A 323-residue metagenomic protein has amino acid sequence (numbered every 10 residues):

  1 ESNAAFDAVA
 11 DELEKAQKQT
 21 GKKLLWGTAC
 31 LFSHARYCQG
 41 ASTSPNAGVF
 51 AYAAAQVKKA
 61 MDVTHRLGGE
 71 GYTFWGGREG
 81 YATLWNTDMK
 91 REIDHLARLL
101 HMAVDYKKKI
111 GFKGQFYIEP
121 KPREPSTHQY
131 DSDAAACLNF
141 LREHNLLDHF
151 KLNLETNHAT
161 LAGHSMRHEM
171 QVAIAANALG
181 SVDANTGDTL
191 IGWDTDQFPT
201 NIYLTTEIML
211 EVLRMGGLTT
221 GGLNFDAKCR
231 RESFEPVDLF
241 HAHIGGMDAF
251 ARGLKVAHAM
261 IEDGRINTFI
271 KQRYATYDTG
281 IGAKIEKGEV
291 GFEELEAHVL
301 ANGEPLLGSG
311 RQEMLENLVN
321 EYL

Functional and structural regions predicted by a protein language model:
E1-N3: N-terminal substrate-binding region of glycoside hydrolase catalytic domains
A8-K23, A35-K151, D263, A275-I281 (+1 more regions): Active-site acidic/histidine proton-transfer and metal-coordination neighborhood in alpha/beta enzyme cores
L24-C30, A53, F74-W75, N177-T186 (+1 more regions): Non-cysteine beta-strand/loop elements that form the S-adenosyl-L-methionine
A29-F32, G77-E79, E119-P125, K151-L161 (+2 more regions): Active-site beta-loop-alpha junctions enriched in small/polar residues
A55-K59, R214-T220, L254-I261: Extended, charge-rich low-complexity interaction segments
T87-I93, T127-L138, T160-M247: Gly/Pro-rich active-site loop or hairpin
A227, R231-L323: C-terminal extensions of enzymes
